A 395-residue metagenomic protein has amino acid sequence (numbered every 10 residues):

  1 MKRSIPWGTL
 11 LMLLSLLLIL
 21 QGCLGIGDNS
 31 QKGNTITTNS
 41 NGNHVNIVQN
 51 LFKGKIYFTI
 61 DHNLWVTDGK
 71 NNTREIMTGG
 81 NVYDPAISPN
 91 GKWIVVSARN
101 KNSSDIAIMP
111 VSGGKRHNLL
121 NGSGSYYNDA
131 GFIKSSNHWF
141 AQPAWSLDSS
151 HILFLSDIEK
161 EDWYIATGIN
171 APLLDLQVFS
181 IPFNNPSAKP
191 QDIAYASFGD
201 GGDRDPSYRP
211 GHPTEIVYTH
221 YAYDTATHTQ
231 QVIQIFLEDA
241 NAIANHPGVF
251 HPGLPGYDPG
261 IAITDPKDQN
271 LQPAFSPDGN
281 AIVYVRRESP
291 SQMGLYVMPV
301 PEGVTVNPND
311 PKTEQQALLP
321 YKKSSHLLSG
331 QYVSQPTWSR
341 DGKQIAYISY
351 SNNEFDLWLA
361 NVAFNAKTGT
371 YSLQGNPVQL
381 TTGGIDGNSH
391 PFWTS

Functional and structural regions predicted by a protein language model:
M1-L10: Bacterial N-terminal signal peptides that target proteins for export
L11-Q21: Bacterial N-terminal signal peptides
C23-S395: Sequence signature of WD/YWTD-type beta-propeller architectures
